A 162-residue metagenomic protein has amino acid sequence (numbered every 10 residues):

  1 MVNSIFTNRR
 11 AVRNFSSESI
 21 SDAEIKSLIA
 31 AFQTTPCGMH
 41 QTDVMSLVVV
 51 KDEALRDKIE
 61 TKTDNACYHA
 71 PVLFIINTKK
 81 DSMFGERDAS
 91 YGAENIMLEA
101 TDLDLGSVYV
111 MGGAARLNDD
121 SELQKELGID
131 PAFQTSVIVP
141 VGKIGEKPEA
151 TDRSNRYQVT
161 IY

Functional and structural regions predicted by a protein language model:
M1-Y162: Acidic, surface-exposed loops and disordered segments
